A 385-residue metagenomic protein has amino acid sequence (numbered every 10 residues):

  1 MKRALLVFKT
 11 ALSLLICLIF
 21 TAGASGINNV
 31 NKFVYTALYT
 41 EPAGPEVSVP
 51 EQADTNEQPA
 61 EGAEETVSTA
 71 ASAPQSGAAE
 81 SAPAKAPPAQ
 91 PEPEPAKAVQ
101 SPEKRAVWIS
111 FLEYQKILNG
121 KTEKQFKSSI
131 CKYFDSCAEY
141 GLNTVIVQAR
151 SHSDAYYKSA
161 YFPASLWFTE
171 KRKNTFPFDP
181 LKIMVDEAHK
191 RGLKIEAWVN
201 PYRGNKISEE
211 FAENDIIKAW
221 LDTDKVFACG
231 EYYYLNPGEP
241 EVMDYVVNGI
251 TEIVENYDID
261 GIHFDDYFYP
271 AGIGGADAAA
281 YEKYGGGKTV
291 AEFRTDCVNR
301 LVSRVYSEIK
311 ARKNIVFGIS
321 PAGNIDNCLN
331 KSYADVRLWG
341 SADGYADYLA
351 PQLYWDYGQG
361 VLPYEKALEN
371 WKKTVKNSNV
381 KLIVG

Functional and structural regions predicted by a protein language model:
Q100-K127, E196-A197, Y202-E252, N256: Active-site-adjacent "subsite" loops/lids of carbohydrate-active enzymes
L112-K124, P163-P177, G230-D244, G287-C297 (+1 more regions): The substrate-binding groove and active-site-proximal loops of carbohydrate-active enzymes, especially glycoside
K121-Y140, W167-H189, D296-L301: Aromatic- and glycine-enriched glycan-recognition loops and surfaces that form the carbohydrate-binding subsites
S128-D154, Y257-D260, Y345-Y348: Catalytic domains of carbohydrate-active enzymes, especially glycoside hydrolases
Y140-F176: Aromatic-lined carbohydrate-binding/catalytic grooves of carbohydrate-active enzymes
Y157-T169, R203-C229, D266-G286: Aromatic- and acidic-residue-enriched segments that line the glycan-binding/catalytic groove of carbohydrate-active
K194-R203, H263-Y267, E292-S332, V380-G385: Aromatic-lined carbohydrate-recognition surfaces of secreted/lumenal glycan-active proteins
I315-A350, W355-V361: Substrate-binding cleft/loops of secretory-pathway carbohydrate-active enzymes
